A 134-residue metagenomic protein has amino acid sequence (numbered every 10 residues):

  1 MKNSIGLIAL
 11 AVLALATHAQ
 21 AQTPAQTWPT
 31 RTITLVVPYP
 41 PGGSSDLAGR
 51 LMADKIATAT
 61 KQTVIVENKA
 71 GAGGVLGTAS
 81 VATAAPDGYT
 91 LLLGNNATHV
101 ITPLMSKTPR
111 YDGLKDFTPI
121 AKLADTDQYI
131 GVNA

Functional and structural regions predicted by a protein language model:
M1-T30: Short, low-complexity disordered leader/linker segments with a strong preference for bacterial N-terminal type II
N3, A9, S80, V100 (+2 more regions): Alpha-helical scaffold segments in soluble metabolic enzymes
A16, G73, A124-D127: Residue-level detector of flexible, active-site-proximal loop/helix-junction positions within diverse enzyme catalytic
A21-D116: N-terminal (or domain-start) structured segment
P38-P40, D127-A134: A bilobed periplasmic-binding-protein/Venus flytrap-type ligand-binding module shared by bacterial periplasmic
L91-L92, I120, I130: Well-ordered beta-strand positions enriched in small/hydrophobic/aromatic, beta-favoring residues
N96-T98, D125, A134: Solvent-exposed coil/turn segments that connect beta secondary-structure elements in extracytoplasmic/periplasmic
K115, I120-D127: Short Pro/Gly-enriched coil loops immediately N-terminal to beta-strands
